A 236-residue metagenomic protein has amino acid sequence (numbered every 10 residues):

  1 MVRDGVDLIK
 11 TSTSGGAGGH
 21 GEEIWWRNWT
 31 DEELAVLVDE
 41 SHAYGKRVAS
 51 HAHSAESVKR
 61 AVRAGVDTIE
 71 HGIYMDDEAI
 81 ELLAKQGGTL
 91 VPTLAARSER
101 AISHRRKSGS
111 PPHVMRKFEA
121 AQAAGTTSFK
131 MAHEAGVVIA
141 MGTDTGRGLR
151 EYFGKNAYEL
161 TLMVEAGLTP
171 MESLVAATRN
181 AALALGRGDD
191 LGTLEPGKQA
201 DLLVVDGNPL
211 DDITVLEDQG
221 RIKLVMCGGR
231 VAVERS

Functional and structural regions predicted by a protein language model:
M1-L90, H104-S110, E119-I139, D189: Histidine/acidic residue-rich metal-binding segments in metalloenzymes
T13, I73, L94-A95, T143 (+1 more regions): Short secondary-structure boundary segments
G15-A17, T89, A96-E99, V138 (+3 more regions): Active-site/binding-pocket entry motifs
G16-A17, E56, R97-S98, R147-E151: Short, small-residue-enriched loops and turns at beta-alpha junctions that line or gate enzyme active sites
G19, A79, R100, I213 (+1 more regions): Glycine/Thr-rich phosphate-binding loops of Rossmann-like dinucleotide-binding domains
A43, R47, H113, A123-N208: His/Asp/Glu-enriched, well-ordered alpha-helical/loop segment that forms or immediately abuts the divalent-metal
G72-D77, L94-S98, R230: Short, acidic/turn-prone active-site loops that include or flank metal/cofactor- and phosphate-binding residues
A177, P196-S236: C-terminal cap of metal-dependent C-N hydrolases
